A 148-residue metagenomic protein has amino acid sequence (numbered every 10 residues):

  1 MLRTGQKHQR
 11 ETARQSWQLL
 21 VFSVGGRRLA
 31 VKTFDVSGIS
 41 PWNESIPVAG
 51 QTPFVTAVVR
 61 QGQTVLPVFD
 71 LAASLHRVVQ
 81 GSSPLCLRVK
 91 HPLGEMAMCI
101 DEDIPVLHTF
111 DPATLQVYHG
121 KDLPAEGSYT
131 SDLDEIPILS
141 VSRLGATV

Functional and structural regions predicted by a protein language model:
M1-V148: An acidic, low-aromatic, low-complexity terminal/linker signal
